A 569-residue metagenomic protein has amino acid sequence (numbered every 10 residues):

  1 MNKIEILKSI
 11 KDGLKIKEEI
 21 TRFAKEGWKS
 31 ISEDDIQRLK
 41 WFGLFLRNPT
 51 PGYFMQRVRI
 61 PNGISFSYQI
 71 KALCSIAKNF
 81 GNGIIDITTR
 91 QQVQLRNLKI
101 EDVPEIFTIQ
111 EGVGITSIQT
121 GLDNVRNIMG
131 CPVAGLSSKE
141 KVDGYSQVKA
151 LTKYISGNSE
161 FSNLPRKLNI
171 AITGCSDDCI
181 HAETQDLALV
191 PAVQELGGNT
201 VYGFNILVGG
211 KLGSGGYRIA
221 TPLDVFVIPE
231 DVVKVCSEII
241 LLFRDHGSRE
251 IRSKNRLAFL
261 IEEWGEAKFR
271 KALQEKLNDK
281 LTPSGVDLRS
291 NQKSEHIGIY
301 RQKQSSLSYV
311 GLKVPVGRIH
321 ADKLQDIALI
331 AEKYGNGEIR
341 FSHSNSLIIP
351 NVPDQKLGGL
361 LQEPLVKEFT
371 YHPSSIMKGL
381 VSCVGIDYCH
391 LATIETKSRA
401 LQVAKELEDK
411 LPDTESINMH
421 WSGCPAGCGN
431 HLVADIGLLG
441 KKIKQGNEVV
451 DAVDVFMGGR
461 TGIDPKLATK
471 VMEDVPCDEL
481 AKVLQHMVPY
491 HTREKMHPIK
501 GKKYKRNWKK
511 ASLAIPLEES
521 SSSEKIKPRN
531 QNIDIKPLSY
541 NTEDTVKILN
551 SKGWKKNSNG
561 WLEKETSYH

Functional and structural regions predicted by a protein language model:
M1-W508: Peripheral terminal and linker regions in Fe-S/redox and tRNA-modifying enzymes
K502, R506-H569: Append "and occasionally in soluble cytosolic enzymes with long acidic Gly/Pro-rich linkers
